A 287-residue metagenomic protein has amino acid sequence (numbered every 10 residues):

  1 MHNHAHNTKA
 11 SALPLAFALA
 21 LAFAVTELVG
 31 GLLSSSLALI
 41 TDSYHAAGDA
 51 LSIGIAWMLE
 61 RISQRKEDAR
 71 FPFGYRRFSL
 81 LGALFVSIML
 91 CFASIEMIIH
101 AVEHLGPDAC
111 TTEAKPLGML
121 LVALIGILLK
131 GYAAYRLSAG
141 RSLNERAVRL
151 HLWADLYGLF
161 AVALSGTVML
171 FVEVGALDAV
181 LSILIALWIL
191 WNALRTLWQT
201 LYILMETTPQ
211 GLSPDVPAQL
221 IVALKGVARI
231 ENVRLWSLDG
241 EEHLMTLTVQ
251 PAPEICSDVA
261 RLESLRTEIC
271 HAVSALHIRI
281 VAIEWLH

Functional and structural regions predicted by a protein language model:
H2-L15, A38, Y44, S52-H287: Alpha-helical transmembrane segments and adjacent TM-loop junctions that form the membrane-embedded core of multi-pass
L13-G30, I95: First transmembrane helix
V29-I40: Short, hydrophobic transmembrane alpha-helix segments
